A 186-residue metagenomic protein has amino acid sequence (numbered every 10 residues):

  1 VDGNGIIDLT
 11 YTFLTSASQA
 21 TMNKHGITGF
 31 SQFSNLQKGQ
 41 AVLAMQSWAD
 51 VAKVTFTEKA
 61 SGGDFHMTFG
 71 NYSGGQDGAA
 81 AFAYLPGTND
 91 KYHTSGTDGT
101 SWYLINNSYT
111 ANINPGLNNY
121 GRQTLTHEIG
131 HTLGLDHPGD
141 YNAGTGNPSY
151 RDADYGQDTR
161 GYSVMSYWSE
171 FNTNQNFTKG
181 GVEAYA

Functional and structural regions predicted by a protein language model:
V1-F33, A83: Disordered inhibitory propeptide/activation segment of secreted metzincin zinc metalloprotease zymogens, centered on
V1-I6, L36-G161, S166-N176: Metzincin-family zinc-dependent endopeptidase catalytic domain
I27, T145-G146, G180-G181: Generic preference for flexible, low-structure residues
S31-K38, E183-A186: Ser/Thr-centered flexible coil motifs
N174-A186: Short, intrinsically disordered, charge-balanced linker/junction segments flanking boundaries in proteins
